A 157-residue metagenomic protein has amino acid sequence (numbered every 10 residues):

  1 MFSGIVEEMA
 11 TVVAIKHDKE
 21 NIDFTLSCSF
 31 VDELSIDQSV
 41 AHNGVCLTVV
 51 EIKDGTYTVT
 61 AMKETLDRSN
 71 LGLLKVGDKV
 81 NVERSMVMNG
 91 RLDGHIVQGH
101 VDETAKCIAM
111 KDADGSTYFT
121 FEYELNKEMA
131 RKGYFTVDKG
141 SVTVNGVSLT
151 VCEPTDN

Functional and structural regions predicted by a protein language model:
M1-N157: Conserved loop->alpha-helix
